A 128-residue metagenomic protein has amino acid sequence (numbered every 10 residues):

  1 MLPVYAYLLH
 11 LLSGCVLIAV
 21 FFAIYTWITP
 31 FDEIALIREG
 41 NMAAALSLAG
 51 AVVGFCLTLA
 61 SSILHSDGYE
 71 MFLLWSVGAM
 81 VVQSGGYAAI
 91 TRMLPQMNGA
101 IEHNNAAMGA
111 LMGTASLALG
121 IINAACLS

Functional and structural regions predicted by a protein language model:
L2, A60-Y87: Short alpha-helical packing/oligomerization segments
L8-L12, F72-V77, A110-L111: Hydrophobic alpha-helical transmembrane segments
H10-P30: N-terminal signal-anchor/start-transfer transmembrane helix
L17, F21-F22, G86-T91, S128: Alpha-helical transmembrane segments and their lipid-water interface positions in multi-pass membrane proteins
L36-A49: Loop-to-helix transition at the N-terminal end of transmembrane alpha-helices
A51-I63, G113-S128: Hydrophobic alpha-helical transmembrane segments in multi-pass integral membrane proteins
Q83-G99: Transmembrane alpha-helical segments of integral membrane proteins
Q96-S116: Interfacial loop-to-transmembrane junctions
